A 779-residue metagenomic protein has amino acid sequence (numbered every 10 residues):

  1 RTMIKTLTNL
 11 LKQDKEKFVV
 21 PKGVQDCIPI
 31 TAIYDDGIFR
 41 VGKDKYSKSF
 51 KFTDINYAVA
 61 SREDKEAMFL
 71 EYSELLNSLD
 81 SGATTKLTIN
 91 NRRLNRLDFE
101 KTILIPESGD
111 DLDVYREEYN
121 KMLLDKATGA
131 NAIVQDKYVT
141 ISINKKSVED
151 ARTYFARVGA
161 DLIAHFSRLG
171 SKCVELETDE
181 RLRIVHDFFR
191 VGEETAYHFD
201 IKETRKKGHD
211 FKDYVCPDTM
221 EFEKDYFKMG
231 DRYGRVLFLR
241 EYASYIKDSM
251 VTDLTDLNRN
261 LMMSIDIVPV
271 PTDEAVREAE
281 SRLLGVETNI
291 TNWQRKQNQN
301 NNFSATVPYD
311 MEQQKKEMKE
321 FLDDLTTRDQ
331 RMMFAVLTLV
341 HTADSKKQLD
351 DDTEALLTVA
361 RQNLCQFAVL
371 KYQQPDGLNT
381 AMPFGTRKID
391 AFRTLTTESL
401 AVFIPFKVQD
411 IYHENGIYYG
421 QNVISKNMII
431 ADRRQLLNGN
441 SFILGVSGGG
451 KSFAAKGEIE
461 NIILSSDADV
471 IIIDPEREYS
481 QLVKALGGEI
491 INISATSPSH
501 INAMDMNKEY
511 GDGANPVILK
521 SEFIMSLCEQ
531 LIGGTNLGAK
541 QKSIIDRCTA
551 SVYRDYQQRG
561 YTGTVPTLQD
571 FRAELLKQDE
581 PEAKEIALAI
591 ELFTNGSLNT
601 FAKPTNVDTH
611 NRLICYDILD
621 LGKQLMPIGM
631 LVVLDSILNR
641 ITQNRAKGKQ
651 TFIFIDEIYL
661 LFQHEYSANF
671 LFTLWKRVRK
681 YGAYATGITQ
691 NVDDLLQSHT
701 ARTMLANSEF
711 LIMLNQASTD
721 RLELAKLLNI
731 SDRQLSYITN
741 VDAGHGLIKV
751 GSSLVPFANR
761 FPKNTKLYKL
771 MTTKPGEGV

Functional and structural regions predicted by a protein language model:
T2-F406: Extended, folded cores of ATP/NTP-driven motor/assembly subunits in large transport and secretion machines
I55, R62-S81, R92, T255 (+9 more regions): P-loop NTPase motor domains
I443: Hydrophobic anchor at the beta1->P-loop junction of P-loop NTPases
K451: Conserved lysine of the Walker
A454: Hydrophobic positions on the alpha1 helix immediately C-terminal to the Walker A/P-loop
N461-I471: Post-Walker A helix-loop "phosphate-sensing" segment adjacent to the P-loop in P-loop NTPases
G487-I491, T700-M713: A short helix-turn-beta junction within AAA+ P-loop NTPase domains corresponding to the substrate/partner-engaging
L728-V779: Conserved P-loop NTPase
